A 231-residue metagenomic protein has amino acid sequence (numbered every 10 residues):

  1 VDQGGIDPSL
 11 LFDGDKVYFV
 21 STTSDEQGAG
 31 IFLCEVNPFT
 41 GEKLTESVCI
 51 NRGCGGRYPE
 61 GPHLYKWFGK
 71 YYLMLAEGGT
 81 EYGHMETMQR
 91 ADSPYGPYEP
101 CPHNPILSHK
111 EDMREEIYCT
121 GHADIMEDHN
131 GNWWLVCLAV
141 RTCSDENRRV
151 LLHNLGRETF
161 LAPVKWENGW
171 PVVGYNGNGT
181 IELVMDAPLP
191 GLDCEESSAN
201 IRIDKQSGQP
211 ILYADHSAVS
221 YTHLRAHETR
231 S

Functional and structural regions predicted by a protein language model:
V1-I6, L11-G55, K66-R114, N130 (+2 more regions): Beta-rich carbohydrate-recognition and catalytic domains
I6-S9, E60-H63, G121-A123: Beta-propeller and closely related beta-sheet repeat lectin domains
P59, Y118-T120, R157: Short, surface-exposed coil-to-beta transition loops
I117, H122-D128, N132-W134, V140: Active-site/pore-lining binding-face segments in mid-to-C-terminal subdomains
T222-T229: Conserved small/polar residues in nucleotide/adenosyl-binding loops
